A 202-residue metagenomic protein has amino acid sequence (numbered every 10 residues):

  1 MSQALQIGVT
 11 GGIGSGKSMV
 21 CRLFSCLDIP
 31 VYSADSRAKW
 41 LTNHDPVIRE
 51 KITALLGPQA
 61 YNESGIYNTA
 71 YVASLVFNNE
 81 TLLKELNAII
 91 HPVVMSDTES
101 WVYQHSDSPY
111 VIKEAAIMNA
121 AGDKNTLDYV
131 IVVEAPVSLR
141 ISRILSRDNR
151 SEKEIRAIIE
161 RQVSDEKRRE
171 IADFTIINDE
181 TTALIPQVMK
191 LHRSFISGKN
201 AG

Functional and structural regions predicted by a protein language model:
M1-S36: Walker A (P-loop) phosphate-binding motif
Q3, R193-G202: Generic C-terminal helix-cap and adjacent flexible tail
Q6, C21, R49, T53 (+7 more regions): A general structural signal for well-ordered alpha-helical segments in protein cores
G16, D35, L86, I112 (+3 more regions): Residue-level signal for inorganic ion chemistry
P30, S36, Y129, D173-F174: Well-ordered beta-strand positions
S36-P109: ATP-dependent small-molecule kinase phosphotransfer cores that center on conserved nucleotide phosphate-binding segments
S96-Q104, Y110-R147: ATP-dependent NMP and nucleoside kinases share a basic, alpha-helical "lid"
K124-T126, V137, S146, R150-S194: Small-molecule kinase domains that catalyze NTP-dependent phosphoryl transfer to phosphate-bearing small molecules
